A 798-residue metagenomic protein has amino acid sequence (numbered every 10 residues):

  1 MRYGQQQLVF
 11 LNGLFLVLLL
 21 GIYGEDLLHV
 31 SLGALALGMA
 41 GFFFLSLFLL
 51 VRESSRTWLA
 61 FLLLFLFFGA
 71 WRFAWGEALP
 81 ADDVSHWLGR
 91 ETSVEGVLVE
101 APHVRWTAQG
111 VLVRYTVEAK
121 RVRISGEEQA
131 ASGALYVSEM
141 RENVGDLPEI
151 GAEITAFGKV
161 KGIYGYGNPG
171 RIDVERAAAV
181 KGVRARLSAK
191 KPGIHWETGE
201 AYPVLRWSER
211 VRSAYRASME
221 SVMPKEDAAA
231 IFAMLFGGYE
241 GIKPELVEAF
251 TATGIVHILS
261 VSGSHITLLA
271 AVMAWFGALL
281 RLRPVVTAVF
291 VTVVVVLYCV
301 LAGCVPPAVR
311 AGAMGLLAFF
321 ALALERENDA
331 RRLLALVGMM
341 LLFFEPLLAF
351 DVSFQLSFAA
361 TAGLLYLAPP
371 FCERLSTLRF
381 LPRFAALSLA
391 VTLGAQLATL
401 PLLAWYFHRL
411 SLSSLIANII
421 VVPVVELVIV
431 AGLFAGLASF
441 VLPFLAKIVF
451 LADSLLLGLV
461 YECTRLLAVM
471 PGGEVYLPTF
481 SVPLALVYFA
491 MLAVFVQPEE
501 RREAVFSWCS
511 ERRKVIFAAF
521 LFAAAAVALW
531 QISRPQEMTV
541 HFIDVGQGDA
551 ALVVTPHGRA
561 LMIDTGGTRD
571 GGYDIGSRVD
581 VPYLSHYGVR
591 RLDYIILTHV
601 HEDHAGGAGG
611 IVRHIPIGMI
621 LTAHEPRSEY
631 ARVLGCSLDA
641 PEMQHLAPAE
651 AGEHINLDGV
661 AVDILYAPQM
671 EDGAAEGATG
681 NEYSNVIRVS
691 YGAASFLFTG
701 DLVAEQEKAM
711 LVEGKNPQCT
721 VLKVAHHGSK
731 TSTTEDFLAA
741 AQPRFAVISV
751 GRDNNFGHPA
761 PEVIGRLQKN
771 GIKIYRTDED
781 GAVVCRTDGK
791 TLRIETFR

Functional and structural regions predicted by a protein language model:
M1-L27, A321, F434-K447, S454-M470: Hydrophobic alpha-helical segments
M1-S85, R310: N-terminal leader/targeting segments
R2-L8, L16, A156-F157, I163-Y166 (+8 more regions): Aromatic-rich juxtamembrane segments at the membrane interface
R2-Y3, F65-H257, Y573, R578-S585 (+7 more regions): Membrane-interface helix/helix-cap signal primarily in integral membrane proteins
G13, F61, L187, I242-L415 (+7 more regions): Hydrophobic alpha-helical transmembrane segments in multi-pass membrane proteins
G33-F43, L356-S357, N418-P423, S481-A485: Alpha-helical transmembrane segments of polytopic membrane proteins
N143-K159, R176-A177, V183, G199-E200 (+2 more regions): Non-globular, low-confidence helical/coil segments that flank catalytic cores
S208, R212, R216-E220, G277 (+8 more regions): Membrane-interacting alpha-helical segments
